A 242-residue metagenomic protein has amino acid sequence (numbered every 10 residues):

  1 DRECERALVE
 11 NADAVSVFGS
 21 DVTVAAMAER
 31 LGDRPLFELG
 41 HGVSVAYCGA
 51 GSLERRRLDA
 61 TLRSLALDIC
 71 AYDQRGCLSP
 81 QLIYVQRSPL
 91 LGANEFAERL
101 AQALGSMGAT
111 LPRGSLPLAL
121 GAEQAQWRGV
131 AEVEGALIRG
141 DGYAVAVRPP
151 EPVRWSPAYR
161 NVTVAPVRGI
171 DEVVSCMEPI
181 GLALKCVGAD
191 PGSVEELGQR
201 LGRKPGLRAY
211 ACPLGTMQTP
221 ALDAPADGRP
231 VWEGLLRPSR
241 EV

Functional and structural regions predicted by a protein language model:
D1-R2, L31-R34, D141, D171 (+1 more regions): Generic structural signal for short, solvent-exposed loop/turn connectors between secondary structure elements
D1-R87, Q218-V242: Conserved NAD(P)+-binding/catalytic subdomain of aldehyde/semialdehyde dehydrogenases
V15-S16, C186-G188: Periplasmic-binding protein-like
F18, D190, L214: Conserved residues at the C-terminal ends of beta-strands
G19, R57, T61, G92 (+2 more regions): Soluble or luminal CAZymes and related metallo-dependent hydrolases
G19-T23, P150-E151, G192-V194: Short, polar loop motifs at secondary-structure junctions
Y72-K185, E195-G206, A211-R240: NAD(P)-dependent aldehyde/semialdehyde dehydrogenase
